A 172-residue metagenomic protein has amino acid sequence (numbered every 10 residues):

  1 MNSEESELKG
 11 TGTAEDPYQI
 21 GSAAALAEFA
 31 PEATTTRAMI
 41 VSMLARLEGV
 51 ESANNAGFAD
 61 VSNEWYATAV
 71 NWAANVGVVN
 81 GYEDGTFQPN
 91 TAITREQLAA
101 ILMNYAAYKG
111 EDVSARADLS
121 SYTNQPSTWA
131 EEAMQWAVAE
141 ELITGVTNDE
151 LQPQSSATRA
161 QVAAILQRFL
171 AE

Functional and structural regions predicted by a protein language model:
M1-A33, V41-L44, S52: Surface-exposed repetitive/solenoidal architectures
P31-A69, V76-E96, L102-E131, T144-S156 (+1 more regions): Feature responds to low-complexity, polar/acidic, surface-exposed segments characteristic of secreted/exported proteins
T158-I165: C-terminal/domain-terminus segments
